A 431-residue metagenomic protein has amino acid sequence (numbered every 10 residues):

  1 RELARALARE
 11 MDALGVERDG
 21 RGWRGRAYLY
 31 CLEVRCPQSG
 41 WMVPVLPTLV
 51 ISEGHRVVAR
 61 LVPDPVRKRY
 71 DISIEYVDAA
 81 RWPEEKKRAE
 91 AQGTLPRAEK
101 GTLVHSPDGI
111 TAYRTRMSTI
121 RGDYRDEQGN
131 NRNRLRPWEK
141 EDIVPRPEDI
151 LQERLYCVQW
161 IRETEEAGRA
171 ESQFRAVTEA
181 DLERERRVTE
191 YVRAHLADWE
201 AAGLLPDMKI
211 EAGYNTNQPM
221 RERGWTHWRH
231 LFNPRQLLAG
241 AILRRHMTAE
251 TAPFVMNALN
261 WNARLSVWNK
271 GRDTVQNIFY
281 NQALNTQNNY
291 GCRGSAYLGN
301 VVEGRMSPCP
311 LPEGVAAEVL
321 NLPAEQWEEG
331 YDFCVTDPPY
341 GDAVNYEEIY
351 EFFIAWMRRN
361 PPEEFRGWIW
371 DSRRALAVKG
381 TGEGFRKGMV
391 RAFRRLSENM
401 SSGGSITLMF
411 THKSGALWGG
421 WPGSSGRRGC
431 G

Functional and structural regions predicted by a protein language model:
R1-D332, A343-V378, A392, A416-W418 (+1 more regions): Nucleic-acid modification enzymes, centered on SAM-dependent nucleic-acid methyltransferases
G330, R359-N360, R395, N399-I406: Short glycine-dipeptide loop
C334-D337: Hydrophobic beta-strand segment of the Class I
Y340: Short, glycine/acidic-enriched loop or turn micro-motifs at the edges of active sites
T381-F385: Residue-level preference for long, well-ordered alpha-helices that form the structural scaffold of enzyme catalytic
R386-S402, G423, R427-R428: A short glycine-rich, Lys/Arg-flanked "PGG" loop and its adjoining helix->strand segment in the class I
G404-G431: Substrate-binding/catalytic lobe of Class I Rossmann-like enzymes that use SAM or dcSAM, i.e., the mid-to-C-terminal
